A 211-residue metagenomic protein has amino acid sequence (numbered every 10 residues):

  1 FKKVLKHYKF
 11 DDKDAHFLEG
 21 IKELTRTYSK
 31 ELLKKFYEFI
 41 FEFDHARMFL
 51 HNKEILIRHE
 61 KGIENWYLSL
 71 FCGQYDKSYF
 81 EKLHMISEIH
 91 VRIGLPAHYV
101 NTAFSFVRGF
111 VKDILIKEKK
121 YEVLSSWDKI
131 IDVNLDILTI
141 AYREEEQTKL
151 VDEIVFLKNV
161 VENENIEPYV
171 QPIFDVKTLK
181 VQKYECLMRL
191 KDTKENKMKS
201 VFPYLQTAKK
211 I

Functional and structural regions predicted by a protein language model:
F1-G20: Charged, compositionally biased N-terminal leader segments and the immediate start of the first structured element
H7, D12, Y67-D152: Long, amphipathic alpha-helical coupling/dimerization segments that relay conformational signals between
F17-Y28, M48-I55, H59, E88-Y99 (+1 more regions): Non-transmembrane, amphipathic alpha-helical segments
E23-K34, F39: TRNA-binding/sensing appendages of the translation machinery
F36, F41-F71: Structured interaction and signal-relay segments at domain junctions
H90, G94-A97, K158, N163 (+1 more regions): Per-ARNT-Sim (PAS) sensory domains and their PAS-associated C-terminal
D136-E167, T207-I211: C-di-GMP signaling machinery
Y169, T178-I211: Catalytic core of bacterial cyclic-dinucleotide metallophosphodiesterases
